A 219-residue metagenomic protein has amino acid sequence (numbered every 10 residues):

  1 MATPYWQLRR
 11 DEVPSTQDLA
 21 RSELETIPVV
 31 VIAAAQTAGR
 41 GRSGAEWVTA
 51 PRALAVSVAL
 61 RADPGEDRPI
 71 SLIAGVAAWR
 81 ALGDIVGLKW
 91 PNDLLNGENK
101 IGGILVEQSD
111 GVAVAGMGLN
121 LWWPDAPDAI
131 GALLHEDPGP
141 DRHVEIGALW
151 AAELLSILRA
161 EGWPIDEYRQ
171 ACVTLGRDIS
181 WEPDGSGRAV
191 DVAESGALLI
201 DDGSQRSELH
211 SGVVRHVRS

Functional and structural regions predicted by a protein language model:
M1-A81, V217-S219: N-terminal lobe of the biotin/lipoate ligase/transferase fold
A2, D63-G87, N96-S219: Long, positively charged amphipathic alpha-helical accessory segments at protein N-termini or as interdomain linkers
